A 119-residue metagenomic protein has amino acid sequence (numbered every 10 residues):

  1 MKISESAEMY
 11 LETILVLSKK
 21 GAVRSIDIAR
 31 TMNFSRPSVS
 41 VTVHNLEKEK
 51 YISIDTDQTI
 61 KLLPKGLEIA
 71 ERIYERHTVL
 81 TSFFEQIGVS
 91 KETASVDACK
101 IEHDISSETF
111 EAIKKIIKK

Functional and structural regions predicted by a protein language model:
K2-F34: N-terminal helix-turn-helix DNA-binding core of bacterial DNA-binding proteins
I28, V39-E49: Basic amphipathic alpha-helical segments that dock to polyanions
T31, I69, Q86: Residues within the alpha-helical elements of helix-turn-helix
P37, E92: Key DNA-contact positions within bacterial/archaeal DNA-binding proteins
Q58-R76: Basic, amphipathic "hinge/linker" alpha-helix immediately C-terminal to the N-terminal HTH DNA-binding motif
V96-K119: C-terminal regulatory/oligomerization modules of transcriptional regulators
